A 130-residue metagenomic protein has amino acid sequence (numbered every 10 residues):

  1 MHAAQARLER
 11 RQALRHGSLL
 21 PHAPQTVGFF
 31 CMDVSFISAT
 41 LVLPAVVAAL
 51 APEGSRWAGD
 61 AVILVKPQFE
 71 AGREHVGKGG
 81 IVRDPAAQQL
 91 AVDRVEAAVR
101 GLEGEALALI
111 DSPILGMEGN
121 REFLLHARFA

Functional and structural regions predicted by a protein language model:
M1-V42: S-adenosyl-L-methionine
R11, A61-F69: Non-cysteine beta-strand/loop elements that form the S-adenosyl-L-methionine
H16-G17, P67-A71, I114: Short "lid" loop at the C-terminus of a central beta-strand within the Rossmann-like core of SAM-dependent
T40-V62: A short glycine-rich, Lys/Arg-flanked "PGG" loop and its adjoining helix->strand segment in the class I
P67-D84: Short, glycine-/aromatic-enriched active-site segment of Class I SAM-dependent methyltransferases
Q88-L102: Short alpha-helix
G104-L115: Conserved S-adenosyl-L-methionine
I114-A130: Core SAM-dependent methyltransferase catalytic element
